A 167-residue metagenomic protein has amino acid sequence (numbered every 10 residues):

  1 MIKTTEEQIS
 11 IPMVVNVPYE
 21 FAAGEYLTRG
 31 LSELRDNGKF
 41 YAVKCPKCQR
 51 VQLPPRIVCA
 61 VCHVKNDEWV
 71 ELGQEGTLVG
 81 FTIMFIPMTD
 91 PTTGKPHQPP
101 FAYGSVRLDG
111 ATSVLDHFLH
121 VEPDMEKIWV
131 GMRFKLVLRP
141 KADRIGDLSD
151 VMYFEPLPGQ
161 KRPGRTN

Functional and structural regions predicted by a protein language model:
M1-F40, V151-P156: A broadly conserved sequence feature marking short terminus-proximal activation segments in nucleic acid-centric
K39-A42, R56: Residues immediately within or flanking Cys/His clusters that coordinate Zn2+ in small zinc-binding modules
P46-Q49, H63: Cys/His-coordinated zinc-binding microdomains
V51-Q52, K65-N66, F85: Cys/His-rich microdomains that often coordinate metals
G76-L78, F118: Conserved hydrophobic positions within beta-strands
F81-P87, A111, K141: Short, conserved beta-turn/loop elements at beta-strand boundaries and strand-helix junctions
K95-V114: OB-fold (S1/OB) nucleic-acid-binding surfaces
A111, L115-N167: Well-ordered alpha/beta subsegment
